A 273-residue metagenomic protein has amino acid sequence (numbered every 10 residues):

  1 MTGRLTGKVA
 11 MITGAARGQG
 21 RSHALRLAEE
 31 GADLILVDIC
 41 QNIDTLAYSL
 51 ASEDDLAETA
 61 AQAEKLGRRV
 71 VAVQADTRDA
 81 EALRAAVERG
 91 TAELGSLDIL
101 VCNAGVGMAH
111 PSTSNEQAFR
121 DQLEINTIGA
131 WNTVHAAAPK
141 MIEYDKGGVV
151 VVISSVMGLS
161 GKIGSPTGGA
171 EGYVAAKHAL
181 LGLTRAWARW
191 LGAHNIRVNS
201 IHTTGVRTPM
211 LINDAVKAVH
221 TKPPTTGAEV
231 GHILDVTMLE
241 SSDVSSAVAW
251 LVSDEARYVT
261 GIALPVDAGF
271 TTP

Functional and structural regions predicted by a protein language model:
G3-L36: Canonical Rossmann dinucleotide-binding motif of NAD(H)/NADP(H)-dependent dehydrogenases/reductases, specifically
A47-A51, S165-G168, A193, G205-I233: A glycine/serine/threonine-rich, flexible loop-to-helix segment that serves as the NAD(P) cofactor-binding "lid"
L50-D54, R84, V106-R120, I163-G169 (+1 more regions): Conserved mid-core segment of classical short-chain dehydrogenase/reductases
H110, V151-A179, T184-A193, G205-R207: Catalytic loop of short-chain dehydrogenase/reductase
G192, R197, V259-G261: Short, small/polar-rich loop/turn modules that mediate ligand/substrate recognition or access, typified
H232-V244, E255: A conserved structural motif in NAD(P)-dependent oxidoreductases
D235, V248-A249, T260-P273: Short C-terminal tail/terminal secondary-structure segment of NAD(P)H-dependent dehydrogenase/reductase domains
